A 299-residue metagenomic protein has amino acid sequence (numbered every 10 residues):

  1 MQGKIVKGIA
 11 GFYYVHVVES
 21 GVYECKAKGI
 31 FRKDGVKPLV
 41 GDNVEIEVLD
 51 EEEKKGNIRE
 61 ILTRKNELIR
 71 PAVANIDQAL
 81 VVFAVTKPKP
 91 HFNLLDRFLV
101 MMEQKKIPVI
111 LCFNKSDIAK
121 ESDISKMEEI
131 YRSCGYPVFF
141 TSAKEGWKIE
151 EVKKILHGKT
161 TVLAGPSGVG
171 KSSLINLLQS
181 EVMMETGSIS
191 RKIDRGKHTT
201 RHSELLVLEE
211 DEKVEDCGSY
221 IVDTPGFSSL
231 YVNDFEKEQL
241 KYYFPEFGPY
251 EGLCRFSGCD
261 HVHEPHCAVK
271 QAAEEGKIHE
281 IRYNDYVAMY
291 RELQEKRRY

Functional and structural regions predicted by a protein language model:
M1-I9: Structural detector for short beta-strands of small beta-barrel domains
G11, G29, G35-E52, L62-Q78 (+6 more regions): Helix-rich effector regions associated with P-loop NTPase G domains
Y13-V17, C25, I46: SH3/SH3-like beta-barrel fold
G21-I30: Short, structured beta-strand/loop micro-motifs enriched in basic residues and often containing a Trp
E51-I61, K89-H91: Short, Lys/Arg- and Gly-enriched loop/turn segments at beta-strand edges
T86-G135: Phosphate-binding glycine-rich loops and their immediate beta-loop-alpha structural context
D117-V169: Canonical P-loop GTPase G-domain recognition
S167, S172, L177: Walker A/P-loop
